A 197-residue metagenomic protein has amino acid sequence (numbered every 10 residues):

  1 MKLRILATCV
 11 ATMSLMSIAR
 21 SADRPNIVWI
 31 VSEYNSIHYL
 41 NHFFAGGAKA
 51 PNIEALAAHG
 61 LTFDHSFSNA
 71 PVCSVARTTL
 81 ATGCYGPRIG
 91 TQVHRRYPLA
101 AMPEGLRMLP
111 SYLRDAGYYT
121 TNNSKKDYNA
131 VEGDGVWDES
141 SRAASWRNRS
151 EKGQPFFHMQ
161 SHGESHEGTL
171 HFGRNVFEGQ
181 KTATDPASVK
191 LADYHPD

Functional and structural regions predicted by a protein language model:
M1-A7: Bacterial N-terminal signal peptides that target proteins for export
K2, A19-D197: Formylglycine-dependent sulfatase
A7-S14: Bacterial N-terminal signal peptides
